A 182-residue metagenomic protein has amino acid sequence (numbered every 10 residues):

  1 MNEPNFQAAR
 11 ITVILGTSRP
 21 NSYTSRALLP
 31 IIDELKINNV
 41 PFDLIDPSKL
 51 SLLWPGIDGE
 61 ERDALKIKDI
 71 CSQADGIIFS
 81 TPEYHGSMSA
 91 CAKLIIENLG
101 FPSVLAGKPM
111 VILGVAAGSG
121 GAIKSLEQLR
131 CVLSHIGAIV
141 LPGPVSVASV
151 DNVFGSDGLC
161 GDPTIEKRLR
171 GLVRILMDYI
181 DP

Functional and structural regions predicted by a protein language model:
M1-F101, L159-P182: N-terminal beta1-alpha1-beta2 submodule of the flavodoxin-like/Rossmannoid cofactor-binding fold
A8, A106-G107: A glycine-biased structural micro-motif
T17-S18, K49-L52, I112, A117 (+1 more regions): A short, flexible beta-alpha/helix-coil linker loop
D43-W54, F101-S103, I136-S156: Mobile beta-alpha loop/short-helix "lid" or hinge segments that flank ligand
D58-G59, C91-L94, G118-A122, I136-I139 (+1 more regions): Short amphipathic alpha-helical patches
P109-S149, P163-T164: Short, glycine-/small-residue-rich phosphate/pyrophosphate-handling segment
